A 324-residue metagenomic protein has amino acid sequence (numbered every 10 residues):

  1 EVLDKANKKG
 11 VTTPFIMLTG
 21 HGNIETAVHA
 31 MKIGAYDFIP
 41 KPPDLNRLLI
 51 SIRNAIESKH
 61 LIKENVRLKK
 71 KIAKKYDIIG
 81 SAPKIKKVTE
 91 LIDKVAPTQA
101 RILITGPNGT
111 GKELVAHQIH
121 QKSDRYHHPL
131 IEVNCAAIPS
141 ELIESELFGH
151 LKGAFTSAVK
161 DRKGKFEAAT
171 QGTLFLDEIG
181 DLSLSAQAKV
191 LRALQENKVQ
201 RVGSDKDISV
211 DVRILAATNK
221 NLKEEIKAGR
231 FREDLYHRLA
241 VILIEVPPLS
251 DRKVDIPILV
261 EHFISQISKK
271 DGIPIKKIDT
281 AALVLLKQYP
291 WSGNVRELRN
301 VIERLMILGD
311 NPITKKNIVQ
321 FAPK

Functional and structural regions predicted by a protein language model:
E1-T12, H29: Short amphipathic alpha-helix used as the core "switch/output" element in two-component signaling
N23-E25, I39-I52, K189, D207 (+2 more regions): C-terminal output helix
I33, K41, S81, L249-R252: A Lys-centered signature of the CheY-like receiver
P40-D44, R53, K84, N134 (+4 more regions): Receiver (REC) domain switch/active-site region of two-component response regulators
R53-R67, Q266-I267: The C-terminal output helix
K69-S209, I214-K220, E225, L249 (+1 more regions): AAA+ ATPase active-site-proximal loops
E144-S145, K227-K269: Conserved AAA+ ATPase core "coupling" helix
